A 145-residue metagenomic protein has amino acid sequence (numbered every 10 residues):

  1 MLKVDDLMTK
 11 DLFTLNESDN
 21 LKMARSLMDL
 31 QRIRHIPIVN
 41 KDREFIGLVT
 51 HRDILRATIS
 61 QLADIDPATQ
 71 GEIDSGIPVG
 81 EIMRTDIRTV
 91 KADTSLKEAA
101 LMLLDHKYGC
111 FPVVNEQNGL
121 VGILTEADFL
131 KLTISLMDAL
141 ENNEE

Functional and structural regions predicted by a protein language model:
M1-D11, H51-R88, S95, A100-L104 (+1 more regions): Tandem CBS (Bateman) regulatory domains
L15-I33, I38-D42, G80-M83, T89-K107 (+2 more regions): The conserved cystathionine-beta-synthase
K22, D29-Q31, L48-V49, D53 (+1 more regions): Short alpha-helical segments used as structural interaction elements across diverse proteins
R32-R34, N40-D42, A63-I65, D74-S75 (+3 more regions): Short, charged/polar low-complexity linear motifs in solvent-exposed/disordered segments
P37, T50, C110, G119 (+1 more regions): Short coil/turn motifs at helix boundaries and re-entrant loops, enriched in small/polar and proline residues
F45-L48, L96, L120-I123: Glycine-rich acetyl-CoA-binding "A-motif" of GNAT/NAT acetyltransferases
